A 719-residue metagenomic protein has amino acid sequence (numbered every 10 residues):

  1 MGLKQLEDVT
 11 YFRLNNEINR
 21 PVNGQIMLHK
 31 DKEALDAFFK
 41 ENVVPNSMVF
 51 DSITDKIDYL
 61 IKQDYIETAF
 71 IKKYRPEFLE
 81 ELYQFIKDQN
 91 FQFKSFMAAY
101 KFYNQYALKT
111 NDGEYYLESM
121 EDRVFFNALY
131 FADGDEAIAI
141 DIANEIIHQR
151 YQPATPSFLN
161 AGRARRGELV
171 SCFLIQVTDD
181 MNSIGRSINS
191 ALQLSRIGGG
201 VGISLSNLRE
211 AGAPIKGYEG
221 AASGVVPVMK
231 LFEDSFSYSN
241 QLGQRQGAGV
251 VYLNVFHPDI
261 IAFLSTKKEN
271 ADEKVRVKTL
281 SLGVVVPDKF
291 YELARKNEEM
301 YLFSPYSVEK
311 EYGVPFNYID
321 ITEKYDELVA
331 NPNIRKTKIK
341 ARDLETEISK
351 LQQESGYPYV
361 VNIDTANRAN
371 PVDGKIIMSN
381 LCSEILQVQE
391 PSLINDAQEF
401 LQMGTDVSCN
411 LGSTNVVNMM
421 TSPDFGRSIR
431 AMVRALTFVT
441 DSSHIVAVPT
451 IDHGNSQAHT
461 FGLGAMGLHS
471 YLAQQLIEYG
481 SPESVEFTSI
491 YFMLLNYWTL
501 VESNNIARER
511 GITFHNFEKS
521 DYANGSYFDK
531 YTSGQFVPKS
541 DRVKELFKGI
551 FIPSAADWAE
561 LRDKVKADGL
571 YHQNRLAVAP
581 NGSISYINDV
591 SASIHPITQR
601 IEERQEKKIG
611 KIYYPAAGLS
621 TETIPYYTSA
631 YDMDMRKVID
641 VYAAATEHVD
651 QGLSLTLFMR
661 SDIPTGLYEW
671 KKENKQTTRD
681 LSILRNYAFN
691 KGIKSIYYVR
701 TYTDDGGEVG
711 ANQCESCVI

Functional and structural regions predicted by a protein language model:
M1-I719: Extended catalytic cores of very large enzyme megasubunits
